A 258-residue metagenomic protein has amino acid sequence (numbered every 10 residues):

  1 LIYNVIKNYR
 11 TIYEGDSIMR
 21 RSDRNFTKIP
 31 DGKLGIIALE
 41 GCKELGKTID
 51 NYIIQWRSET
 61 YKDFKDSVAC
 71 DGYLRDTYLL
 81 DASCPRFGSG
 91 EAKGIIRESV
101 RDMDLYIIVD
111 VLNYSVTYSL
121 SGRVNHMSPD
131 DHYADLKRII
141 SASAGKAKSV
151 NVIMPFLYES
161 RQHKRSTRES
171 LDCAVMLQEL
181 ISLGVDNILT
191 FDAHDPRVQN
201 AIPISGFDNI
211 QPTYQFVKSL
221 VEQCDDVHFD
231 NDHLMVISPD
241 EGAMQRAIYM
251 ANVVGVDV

Functional and structural regions predicted by a protein language model:
L1-V258: PRPP-associated nucleotide enzymes
